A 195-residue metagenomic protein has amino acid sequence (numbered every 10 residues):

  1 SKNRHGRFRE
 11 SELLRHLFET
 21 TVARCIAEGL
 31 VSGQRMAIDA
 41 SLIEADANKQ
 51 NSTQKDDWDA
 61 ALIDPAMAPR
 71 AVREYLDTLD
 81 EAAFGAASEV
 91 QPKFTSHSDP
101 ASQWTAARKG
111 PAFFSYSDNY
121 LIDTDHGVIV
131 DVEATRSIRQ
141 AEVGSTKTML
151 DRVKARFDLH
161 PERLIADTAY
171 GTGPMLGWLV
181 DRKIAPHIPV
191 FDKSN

Functional and structural regions predicted by a protein language model:
S1-I184, F191: Polybasic low-complexity intrinsically disordered regions
K193-N195: Short gly/pro/ser/thr-enriched loop/turn and capping motifs at secondary-structure boundaries
